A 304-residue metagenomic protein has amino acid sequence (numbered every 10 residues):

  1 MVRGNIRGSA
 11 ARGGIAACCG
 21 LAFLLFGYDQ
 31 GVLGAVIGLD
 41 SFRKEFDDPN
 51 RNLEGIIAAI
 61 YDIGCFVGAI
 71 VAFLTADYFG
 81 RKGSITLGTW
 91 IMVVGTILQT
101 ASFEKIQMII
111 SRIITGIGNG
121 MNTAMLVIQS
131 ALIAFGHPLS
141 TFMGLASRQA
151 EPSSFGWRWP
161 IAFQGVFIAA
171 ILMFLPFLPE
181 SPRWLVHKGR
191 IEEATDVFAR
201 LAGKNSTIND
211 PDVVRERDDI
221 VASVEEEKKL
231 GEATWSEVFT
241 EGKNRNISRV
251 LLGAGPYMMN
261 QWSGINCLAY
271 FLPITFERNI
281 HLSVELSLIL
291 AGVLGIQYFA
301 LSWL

Functional and structural regions predicted by a protein language model:
M1-G203, E225-L304: Alpha-helical transmembrane bundle of multi-pass membrane proteins
L201-R215: Short intracellular "coupling" helices and adjacent cytoplasmic loop segments at the cytosolic face of multi-pass
